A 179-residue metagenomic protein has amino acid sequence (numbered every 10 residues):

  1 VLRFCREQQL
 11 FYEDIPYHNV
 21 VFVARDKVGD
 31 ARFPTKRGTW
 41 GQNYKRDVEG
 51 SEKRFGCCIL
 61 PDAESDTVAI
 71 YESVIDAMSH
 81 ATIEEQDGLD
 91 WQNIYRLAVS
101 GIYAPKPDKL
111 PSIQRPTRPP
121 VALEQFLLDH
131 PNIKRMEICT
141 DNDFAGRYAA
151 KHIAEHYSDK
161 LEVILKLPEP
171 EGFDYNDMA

Functional and structural regions predicted by a protein language model:
V1-D62: Basic, glycine-enriched DNA-binding surface that flanks or lies within the catalytic cores of DNA
H18-V20, T67, K134: Structural beta-strand/beta-sheet cores of well-ordered domains, especially the beta-sheet scaffolds that support
D30, S65-D66, Q92: Short coil/turn connectors at secondary-structure junctions
V48-E49, Y71, I113-R118: Conserved phosphate-coordination/catalytic loops
E64-E72, I138: Conserved Lys-Pro-Asp/Glu-containing loop-to-beta segment of HAD-superfamily phosphomonoesterases, centered on
E72-I75, N142: Helix N-cap/beta->alpha junction signal
T82-A179: TOPRIM fold recognition
